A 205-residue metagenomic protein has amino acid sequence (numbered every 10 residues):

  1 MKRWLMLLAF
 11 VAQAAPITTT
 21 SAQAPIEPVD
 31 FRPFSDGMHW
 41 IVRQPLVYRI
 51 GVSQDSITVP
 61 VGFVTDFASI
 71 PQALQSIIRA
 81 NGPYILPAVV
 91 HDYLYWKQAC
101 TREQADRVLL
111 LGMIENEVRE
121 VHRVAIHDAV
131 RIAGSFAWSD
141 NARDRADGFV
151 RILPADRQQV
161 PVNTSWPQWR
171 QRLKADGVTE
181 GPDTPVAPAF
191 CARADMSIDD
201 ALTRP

Functional and structural regions predicted by a protein language model:
M1-R3: Positively charged n-region of N-terminal signal peptides that target proteins for export
L5-Q13: Bacterial N-terminal signal peptides
P16-P205: Extended terminal accessory/targeting regions
